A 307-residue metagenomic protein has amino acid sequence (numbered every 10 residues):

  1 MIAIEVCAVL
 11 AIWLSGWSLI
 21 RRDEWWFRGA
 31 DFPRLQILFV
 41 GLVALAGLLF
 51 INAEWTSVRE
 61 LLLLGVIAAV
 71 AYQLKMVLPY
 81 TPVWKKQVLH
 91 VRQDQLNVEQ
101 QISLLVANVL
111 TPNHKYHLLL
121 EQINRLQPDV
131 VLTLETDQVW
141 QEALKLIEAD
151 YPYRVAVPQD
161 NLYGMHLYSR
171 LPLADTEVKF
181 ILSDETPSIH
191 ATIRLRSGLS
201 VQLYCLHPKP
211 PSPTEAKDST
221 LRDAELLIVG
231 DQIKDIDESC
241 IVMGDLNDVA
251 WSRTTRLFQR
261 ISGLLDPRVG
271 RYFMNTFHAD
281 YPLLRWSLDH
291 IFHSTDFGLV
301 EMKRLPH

Functional and structural regions predicted by a protein language model:
I2-I51, W55, R59-L74: Membrane-embedded alpha-helical segments of integral membrane proteins
A3-V6, L19-R22, L61, L96 (+4 more regions): Generic hydrophobic alpha-helical membrane-segment signal
G16-W17, H90-D94, Q141-A143, H278: Intrinsically disordered, low-complexity boundary segments flanking structured domains
F50-R125: N-terminal signal-anchor transmembrane helix
Q100, L104-L105, L110-R125, V130-H307: Soluble catalytic domains of enzymes that build or remodel membrane lipids, polysaccharides, and related
